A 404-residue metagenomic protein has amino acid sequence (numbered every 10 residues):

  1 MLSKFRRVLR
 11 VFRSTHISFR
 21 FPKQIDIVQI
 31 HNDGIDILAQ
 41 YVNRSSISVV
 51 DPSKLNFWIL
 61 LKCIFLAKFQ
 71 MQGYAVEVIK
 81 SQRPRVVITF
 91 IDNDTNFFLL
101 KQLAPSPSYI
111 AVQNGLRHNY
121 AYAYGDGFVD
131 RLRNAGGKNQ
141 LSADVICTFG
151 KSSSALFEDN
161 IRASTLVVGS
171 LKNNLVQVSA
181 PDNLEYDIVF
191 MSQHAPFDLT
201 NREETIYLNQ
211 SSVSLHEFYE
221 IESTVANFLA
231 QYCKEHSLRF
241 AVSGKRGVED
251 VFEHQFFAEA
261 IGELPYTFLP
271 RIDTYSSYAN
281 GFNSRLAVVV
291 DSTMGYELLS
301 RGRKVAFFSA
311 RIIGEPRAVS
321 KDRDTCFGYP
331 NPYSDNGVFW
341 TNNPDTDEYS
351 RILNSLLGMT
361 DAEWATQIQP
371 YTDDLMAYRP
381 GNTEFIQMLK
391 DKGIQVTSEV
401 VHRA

Functional and structural regions predicted by a protein language model:
M1-P22, S398-A404: Non-catalytic membrane-proximal stalk/linker segments that position and tether the catalytic domains
K4, V8-F12, I27-V176, G295: Active-site and donor-binding regions of nucleotide-sugar-utilizing enzymes
R13-V28, Q82-R83, S179-I188: A short, charged/proline- and glycine-enriched loop that marks the coil->beta-strand transition at the N-terminal
L38, R44, L171-E259: Conserved catalytic-core segment of nucleotide-activated headgroup transferases in glycan assembly
F57-L61, N119-D126, L175-A180, L199 (+3 more regions): Short, charged, surface-exposed secondary-structure boundary motifs
M71-K80, S243-R301, V305-A306: Donor nucleotide-activated moiety binding/catalytic core segment of transferases that use nucleotide-activated donors
I161, V167, E259-P265, D291-L375: Catalytic binding pocket for nucleotide-activated donors in carbohydrate/polymer assembly enzymes
I352, M376-A404: C-terminal alpha-helical cap of glycosyltransferases
